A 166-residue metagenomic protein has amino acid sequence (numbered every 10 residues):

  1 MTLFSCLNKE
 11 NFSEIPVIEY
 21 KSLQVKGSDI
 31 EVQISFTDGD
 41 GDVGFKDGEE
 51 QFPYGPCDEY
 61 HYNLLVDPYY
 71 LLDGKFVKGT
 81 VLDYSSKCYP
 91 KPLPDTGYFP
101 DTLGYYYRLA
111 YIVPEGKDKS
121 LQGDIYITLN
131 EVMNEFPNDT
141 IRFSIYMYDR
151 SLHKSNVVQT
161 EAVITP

Functional and structural regions predicted by a protein language model:
T2-S5: C-terminal motif of bacterial Sec signal peptides marking the signal peptidase cleavage site
L7-P166: Non-catalytic macromolecular-recognition regions in eukaryotic signaling proteins
